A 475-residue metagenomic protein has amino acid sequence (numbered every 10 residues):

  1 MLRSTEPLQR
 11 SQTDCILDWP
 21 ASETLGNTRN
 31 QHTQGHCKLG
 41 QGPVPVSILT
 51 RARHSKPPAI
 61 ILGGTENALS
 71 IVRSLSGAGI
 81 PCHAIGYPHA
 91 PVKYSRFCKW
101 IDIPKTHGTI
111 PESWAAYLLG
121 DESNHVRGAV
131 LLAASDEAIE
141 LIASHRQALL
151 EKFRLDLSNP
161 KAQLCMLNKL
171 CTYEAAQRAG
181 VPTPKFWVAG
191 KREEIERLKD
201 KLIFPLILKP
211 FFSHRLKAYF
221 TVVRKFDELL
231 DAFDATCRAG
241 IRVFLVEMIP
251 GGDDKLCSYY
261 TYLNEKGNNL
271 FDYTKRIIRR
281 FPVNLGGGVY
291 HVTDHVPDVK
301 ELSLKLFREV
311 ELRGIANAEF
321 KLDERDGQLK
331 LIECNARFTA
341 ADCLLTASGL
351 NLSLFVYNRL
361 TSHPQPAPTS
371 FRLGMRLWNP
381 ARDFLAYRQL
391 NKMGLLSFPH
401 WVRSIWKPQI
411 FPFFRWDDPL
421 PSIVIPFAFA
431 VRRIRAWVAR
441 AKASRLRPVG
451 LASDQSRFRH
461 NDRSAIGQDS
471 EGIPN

Functional and structural regions predicted by a protein language model:
I48, N358-N475: Peripheral (often C-terminal) accessory segments that flank ATP-dependent C-N-forming ligase machineries
A84-F97: Short, glycine/polar-rich helix-capping loops at beta-to-alpha or helix-loop-helix junctions that flank or form
I101-G120: Glycine-rich, highly charged phosphate/nucleotide-binding loops
D102-P104, S123-L167, P182-K185: A short, GP-enriched loop/loop-strand-helix hinge that lies immediately N-terminal to, or at the N-terminal rim
Q163-V246, P250-D253, L263-N268, P297-E301 (+2 more regions): Active-site nucleotide/adenylate-binding loops and adjacent lid/helix of ATP-dependent enzymes
D227-T236, E247-E311, N335-L360: ATP-dependent carboxylate/phosphate-activation module, predominantly the ATP-grasp catalytic core and closely related
R313-R325: A short glycine-rich, hydrophobically flanked beta-strand micro-motif that places a catalytic Asp/Glu for divalent metal
